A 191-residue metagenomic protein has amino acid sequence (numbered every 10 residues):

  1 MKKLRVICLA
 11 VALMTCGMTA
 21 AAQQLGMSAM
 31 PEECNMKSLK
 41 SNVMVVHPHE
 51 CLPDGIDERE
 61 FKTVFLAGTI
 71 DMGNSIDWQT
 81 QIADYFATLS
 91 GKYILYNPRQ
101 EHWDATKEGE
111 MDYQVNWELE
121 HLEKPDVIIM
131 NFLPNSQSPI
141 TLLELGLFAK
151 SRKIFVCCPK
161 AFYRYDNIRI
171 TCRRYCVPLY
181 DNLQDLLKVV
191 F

Functional and structural regions predicted by a protein language model:
M1-C8: Bacterial N-terminal signal peptides that target proteins for export
C8-G17: Bacterial N-terminal signal peptides
A21-F191: Conserved catalytic or regulatory cores that recognize and/or transform ribose-phosphate-containing ligands
